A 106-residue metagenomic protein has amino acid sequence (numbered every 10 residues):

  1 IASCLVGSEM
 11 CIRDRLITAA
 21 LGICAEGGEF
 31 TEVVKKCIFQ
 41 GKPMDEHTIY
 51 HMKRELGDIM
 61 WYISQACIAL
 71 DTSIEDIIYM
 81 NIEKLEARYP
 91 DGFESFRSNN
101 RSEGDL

Functional and structural regions predicted by a protein language model:
I1-G7, I12: Single conserved hydrophobic/aromatic residue that forms the stacking wall/gate of nucleotide- or nucleobase-binding
R13-I49: Short, contiguous, well-structured surface segments enriched in hydrophobic/aromatic residues
L21-G27, T48-N81: An amphipathic alpha-helical micro-motif enriched in hydrophobic residues with embedded/adjacent acidic residues
E32-K35, S64-D71, I82, E86 (+1 more regions): Hydrophobic/aromatic-lined pockets within catalytic cores
V34, W61, R97-N100: Prokaryotic Sec-type signal peptides and long signal-anchor helices with extended Leu/Ile/Val-rich h-regions
I74-L106: Short, C-terminally biased terminal segments at protein or domain edges
